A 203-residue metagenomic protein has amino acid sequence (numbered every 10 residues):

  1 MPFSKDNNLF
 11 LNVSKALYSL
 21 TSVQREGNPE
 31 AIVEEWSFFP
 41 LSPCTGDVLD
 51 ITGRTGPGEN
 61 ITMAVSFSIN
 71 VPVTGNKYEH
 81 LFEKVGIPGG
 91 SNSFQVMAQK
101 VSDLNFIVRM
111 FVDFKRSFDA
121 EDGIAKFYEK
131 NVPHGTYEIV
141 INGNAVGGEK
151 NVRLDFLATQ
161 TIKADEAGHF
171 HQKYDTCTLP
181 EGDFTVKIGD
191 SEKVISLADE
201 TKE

Functional and structural regions predicted by a protein language model:
M1-E203: Ser/Thr-rich low-complexity repeats and stalk/linker segments
